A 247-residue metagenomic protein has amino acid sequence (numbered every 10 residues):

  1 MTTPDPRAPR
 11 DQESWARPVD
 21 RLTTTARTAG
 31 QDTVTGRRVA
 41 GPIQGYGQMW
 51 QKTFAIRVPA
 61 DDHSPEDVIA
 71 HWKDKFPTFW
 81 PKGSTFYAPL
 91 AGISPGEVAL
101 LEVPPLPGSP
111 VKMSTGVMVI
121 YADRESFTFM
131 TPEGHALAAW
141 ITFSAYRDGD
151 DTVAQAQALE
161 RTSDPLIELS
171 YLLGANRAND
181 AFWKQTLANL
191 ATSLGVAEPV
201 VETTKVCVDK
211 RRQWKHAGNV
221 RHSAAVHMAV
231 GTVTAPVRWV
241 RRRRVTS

Functional and structural regions predicted by a protein language model:
M1-P107, A224, M228-S247: Hydrophobic ligand-binding cavity/cleft-lining segments
A70-T78, G134, D150, A188 (+1 more regions): Short, intrinsically disordered, mixed-charge
L101, F127-F129, A154-A156: Short hydrophobic/aromatic-rich beta-strand segments that constitute the beta-sheet cores of beta-sandwich/beta-barrel
L106-V111, T162-L166: Short, cysteine-centered beta-strand-loop-beta hairpins and adjacent loop/turn segments enriched in charged/polar
G108-G149: Hydrophobic-ligand binding "helix-grip"
G134-A178: Beta-strand/loop substructures that line and gate deep hydrophobic ligand-binding cavities in soluble
L169-V208: A conserved amphipathic terminal alpha-helix motif
R211-V230: Charged/polar low-complexity intrinsically disordered segments, enriched in acidic residues
